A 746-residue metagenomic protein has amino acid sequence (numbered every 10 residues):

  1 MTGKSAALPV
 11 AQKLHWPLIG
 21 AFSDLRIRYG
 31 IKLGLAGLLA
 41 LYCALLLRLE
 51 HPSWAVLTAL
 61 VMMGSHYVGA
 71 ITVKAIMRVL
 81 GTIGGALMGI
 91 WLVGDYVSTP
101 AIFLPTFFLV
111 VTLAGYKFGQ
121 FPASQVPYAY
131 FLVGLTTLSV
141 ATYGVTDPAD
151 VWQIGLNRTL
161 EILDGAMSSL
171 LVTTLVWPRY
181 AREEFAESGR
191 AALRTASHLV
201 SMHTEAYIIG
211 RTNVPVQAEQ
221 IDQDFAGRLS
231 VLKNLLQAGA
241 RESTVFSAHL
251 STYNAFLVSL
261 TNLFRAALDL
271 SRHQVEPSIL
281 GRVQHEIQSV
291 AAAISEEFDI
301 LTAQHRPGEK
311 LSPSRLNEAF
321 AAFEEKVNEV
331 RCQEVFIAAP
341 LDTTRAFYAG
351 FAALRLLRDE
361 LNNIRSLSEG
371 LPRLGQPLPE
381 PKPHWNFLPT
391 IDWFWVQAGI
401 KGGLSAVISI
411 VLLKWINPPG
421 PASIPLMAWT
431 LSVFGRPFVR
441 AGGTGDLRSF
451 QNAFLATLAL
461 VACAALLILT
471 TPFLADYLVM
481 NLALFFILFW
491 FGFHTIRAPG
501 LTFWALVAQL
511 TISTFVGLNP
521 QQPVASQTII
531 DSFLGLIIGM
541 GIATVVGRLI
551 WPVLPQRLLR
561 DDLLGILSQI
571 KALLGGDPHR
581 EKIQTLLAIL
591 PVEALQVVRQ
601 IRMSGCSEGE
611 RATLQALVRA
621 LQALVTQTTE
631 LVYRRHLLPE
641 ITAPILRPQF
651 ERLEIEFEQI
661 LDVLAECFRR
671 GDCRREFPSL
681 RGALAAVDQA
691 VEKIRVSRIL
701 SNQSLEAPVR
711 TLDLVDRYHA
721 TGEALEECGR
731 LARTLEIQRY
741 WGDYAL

Functional and structural regions predicted by a protein language model:
M1-Q237, R241, A248, R355 (+3 more regions): A transmembrane helix-and-boundary motif of multi-pass membrane transporters/channels
L80, G84, Y130, T252-S259 (+12 more regions): Secondary-structure capping and boundary motifs in well-ordered enzyme cores
T195-A196, V200-G210, Y253-G375, A620-L746: Soluble C-terminal extramembrane regulatory/interaction domains of multi-pass membrane proteins
K233-L236, L587-T628, L661, G671 (+1 more regions): Long, low-complexity, intrinsically disordered cytosolic termini of multi-pass membrane proteins
E242-N254, I601-L617, P639, Q703-R710: Acidic, serine/threonine- and proline-rich low-complexity regulatory regions
H249-T252, F256, P277-I279, V283 (+7 more regions): Composition- and surface-driven signal marking solvent-exposed, interaction-prone regions in large proteins
